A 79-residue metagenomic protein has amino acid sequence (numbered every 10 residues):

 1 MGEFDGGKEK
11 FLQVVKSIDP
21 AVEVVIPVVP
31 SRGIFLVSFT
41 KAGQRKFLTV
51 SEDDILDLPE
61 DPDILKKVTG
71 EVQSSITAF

Functional and structural regions predicted by a protein language model:
M1-I26, D54-F79: Negatively charged, low-complexity tracts enriched in Asp/Glu with abundant Ser/Thr
Q13-K46: Amphipathic, interaction-prone secondary-structure segments
K46-D54: Short amphipathic beta-strand/extended segments with alternating polar/hydrophobic composition
